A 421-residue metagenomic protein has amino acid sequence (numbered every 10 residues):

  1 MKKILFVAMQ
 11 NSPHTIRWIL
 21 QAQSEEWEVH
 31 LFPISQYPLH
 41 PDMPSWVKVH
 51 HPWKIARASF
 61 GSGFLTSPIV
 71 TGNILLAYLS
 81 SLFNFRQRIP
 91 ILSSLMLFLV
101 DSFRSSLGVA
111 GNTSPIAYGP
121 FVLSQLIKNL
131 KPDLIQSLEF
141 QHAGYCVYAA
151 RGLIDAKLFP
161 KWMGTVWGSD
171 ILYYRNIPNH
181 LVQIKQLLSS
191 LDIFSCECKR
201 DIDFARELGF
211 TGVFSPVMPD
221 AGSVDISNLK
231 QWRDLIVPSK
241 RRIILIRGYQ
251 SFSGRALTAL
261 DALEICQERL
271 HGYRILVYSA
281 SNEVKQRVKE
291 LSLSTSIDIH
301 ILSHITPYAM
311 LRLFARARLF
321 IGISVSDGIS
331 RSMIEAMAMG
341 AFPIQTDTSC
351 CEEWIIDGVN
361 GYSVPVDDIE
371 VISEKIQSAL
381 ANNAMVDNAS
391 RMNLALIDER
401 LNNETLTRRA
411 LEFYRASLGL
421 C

Functional and structural regions predicted by a protein language model:
G164-W167, S189-W232, P238-S239: Donor nucleotide-sugar binding/catalytic pocket of nucleotide-sugar-dependent glycosyltransferases
S195, G222, R233-Q267, L276-Y278: Conserved donor-binding/catalytic core segment of Leloir-type glycosyltransferases
Q286-I305: Nucleotide-activated donor-binding/catalytic signature segment of Leloir-type glycosyltransferases, i.e., the conserved
R312-A317: Short alpha-helical donor nucleotide-sugar binding micro-motif in glycosyltransferases
V325: Aromatic "clamp/platform" in nucleotide-sugar-dependent glycosyltransferases that forms part of the donor/acceptor
A341-Q345: Short hydrophobic beta-strand element within catalytic cores of glycosyltransferases and related nucleotide-activated
T348-G358, Y362-S363: Short acidic/histidine- and often glycine-rich active-site loop of Leloir-type glycosyltransferases that engages
V371, S378, M385-R400, L406-E412 (+1 more regions): A short, well-ordered alpha-helix in the C-terminal region of glycosyltransferases
